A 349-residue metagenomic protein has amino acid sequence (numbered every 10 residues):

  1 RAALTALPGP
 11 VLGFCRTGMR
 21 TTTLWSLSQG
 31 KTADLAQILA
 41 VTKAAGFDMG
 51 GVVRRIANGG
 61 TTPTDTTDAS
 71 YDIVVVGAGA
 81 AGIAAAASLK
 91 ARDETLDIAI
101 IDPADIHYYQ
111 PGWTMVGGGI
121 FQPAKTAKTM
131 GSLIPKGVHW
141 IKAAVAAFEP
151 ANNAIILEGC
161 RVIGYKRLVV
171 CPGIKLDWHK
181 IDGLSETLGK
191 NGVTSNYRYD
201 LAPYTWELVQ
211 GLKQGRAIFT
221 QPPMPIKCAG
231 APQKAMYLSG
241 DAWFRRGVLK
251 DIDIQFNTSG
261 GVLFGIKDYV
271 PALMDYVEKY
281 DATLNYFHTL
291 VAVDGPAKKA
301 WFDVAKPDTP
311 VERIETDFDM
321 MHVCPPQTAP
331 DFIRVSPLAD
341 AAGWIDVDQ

Functional and structural regions predicted by a protein language model:
A3-T32: Catalytic cysteine-centered active loop of the rhodanese-like fold, especially the PTP/DSP P-loop
D34-T62: Cysteine-dependent PTP/DSP-like catalytic domain, specifically the C-terminal lobe
T62-S70, L208: A short, basic/flexible loop-to-alpha-helix module at the beginning of a structural domain
D68-H139, P223-K267: Beta1-alpha1 glycine-rich phosphate/pyrophosphate-binding loop at the start of Rossmann-like nucleotide-binding domains
T95, V138-A147, A151-N152, I163 (+1 more regions): A Rossmann-like FAD-binding core segment of flavoenzymes
E158, C171-P172, H322-P325: Short, well-ordered coil/turn residues at beta-beta hairpins and beta-strand->alpha-helix junctions within
C171, I181-Y286, V293: Predominantly flavin-linked oxidoreductase catalytic cores and closely associated redox partners
D177-K180, S185-K213, D317-Q349: FAD-site-proximal beta/loop scaffold in flavoenzymes
